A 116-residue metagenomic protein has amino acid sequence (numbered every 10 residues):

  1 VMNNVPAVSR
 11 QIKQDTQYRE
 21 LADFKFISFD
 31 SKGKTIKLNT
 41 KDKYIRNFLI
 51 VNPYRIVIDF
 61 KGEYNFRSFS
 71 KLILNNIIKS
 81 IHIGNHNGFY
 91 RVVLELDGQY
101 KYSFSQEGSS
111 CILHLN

Functional and structural regions predicted by a protein language model:
V1-N116: Short linear recognition/processing motifs and adjacent strand/loop elements at protein termini and domain edges
